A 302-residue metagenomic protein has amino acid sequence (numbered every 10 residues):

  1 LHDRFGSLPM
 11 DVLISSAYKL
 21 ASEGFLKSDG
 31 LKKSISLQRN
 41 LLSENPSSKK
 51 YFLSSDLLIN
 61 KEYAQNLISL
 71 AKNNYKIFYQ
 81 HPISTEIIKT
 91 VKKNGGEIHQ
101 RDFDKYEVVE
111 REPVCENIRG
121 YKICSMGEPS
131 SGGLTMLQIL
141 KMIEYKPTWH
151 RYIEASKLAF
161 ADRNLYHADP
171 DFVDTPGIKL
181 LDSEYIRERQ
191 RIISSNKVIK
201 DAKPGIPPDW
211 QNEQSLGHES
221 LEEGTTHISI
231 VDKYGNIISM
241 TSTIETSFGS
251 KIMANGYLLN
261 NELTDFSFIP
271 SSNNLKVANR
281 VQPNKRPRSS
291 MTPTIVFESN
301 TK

Functional and structural regions predicted by a protein language model:
L1-S131, E188-D201, K276, R288: Noncatalytic scaffold domains of N-terminal-nucleophile
S55, S130, G217-L221, V281-R288: Short Gly/Pro-enriched turn/cap motifs at secondary-structure boundaries
E97-H99, N236-N300: Active-site rim segments in enzyme catalytic domains, especially the processed small/beta chain of N-terminal
V109-E110, E222-T225, S289-M291: Short, small/polar residue-rich loop motifs at catalytic or cofactor-binding pockets
C124, G132-Q138, Y145, L158 (+1 more regions): Extended, domain-scale alpha-helical bundle/helix-rich regions
C124-G133, T225-S229, S239-K251: Glycine-rich phosphate/pyrophosphate-binding beta-alpha loops
Y145-T243: Internal maturation/activation junctions in enzymes
